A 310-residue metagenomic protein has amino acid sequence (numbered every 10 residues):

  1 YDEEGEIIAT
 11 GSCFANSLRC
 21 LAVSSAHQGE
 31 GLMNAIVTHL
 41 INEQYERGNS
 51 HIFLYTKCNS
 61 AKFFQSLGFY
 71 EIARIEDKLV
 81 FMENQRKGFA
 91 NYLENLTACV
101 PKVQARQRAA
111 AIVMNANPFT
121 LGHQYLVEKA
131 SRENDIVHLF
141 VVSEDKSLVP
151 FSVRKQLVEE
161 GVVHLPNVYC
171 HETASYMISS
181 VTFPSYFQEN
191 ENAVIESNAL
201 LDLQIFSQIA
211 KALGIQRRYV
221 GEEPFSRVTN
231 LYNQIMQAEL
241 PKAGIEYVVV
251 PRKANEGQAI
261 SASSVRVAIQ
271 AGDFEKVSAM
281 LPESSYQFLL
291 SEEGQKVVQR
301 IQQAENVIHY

Functional and structural regions predicted by a protein language model:
Y1-E3: Cytosolic beta-strand hydrophobic patch enriched in CBS
G5-A22: Conserved beta-strand in the GNAT
A22, A26, E144: Conserved catalytic loop/helix region of short-chain dehydrogenase/reductase
H27, G31-H39, G122: Conserved acetyl-CoA pyrophosphate-binding loop and the N-cap/start of the following alpha-helix in GNAT-like
Q44-K57: Conserved GNAT acetyl-CoA-binding A-motif
T56, F64-F69, R74-Y310: Nucleotidyltransferase catalytic core that binds NTPs
